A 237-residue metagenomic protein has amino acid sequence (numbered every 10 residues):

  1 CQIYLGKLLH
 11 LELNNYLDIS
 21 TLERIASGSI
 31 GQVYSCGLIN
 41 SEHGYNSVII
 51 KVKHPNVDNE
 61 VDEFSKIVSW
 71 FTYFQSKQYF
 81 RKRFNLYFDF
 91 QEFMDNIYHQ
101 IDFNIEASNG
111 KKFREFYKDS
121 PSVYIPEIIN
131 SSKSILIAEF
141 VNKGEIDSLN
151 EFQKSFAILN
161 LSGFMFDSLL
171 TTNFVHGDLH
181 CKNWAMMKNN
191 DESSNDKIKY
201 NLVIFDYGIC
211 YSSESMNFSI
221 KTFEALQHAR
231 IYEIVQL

Functional and structural regions predicted by a protein language model:
C1-L237: Conserved catalytic cores of large enzyme domains
